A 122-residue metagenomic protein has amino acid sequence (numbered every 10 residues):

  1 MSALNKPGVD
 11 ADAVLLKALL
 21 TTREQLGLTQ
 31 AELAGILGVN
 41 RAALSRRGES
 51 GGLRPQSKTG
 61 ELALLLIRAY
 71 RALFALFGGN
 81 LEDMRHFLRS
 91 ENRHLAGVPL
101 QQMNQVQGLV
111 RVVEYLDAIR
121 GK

Functional and structural regions predicted by a protein language model:
M1-K122: Non-transmembrane "mature" sequence context
